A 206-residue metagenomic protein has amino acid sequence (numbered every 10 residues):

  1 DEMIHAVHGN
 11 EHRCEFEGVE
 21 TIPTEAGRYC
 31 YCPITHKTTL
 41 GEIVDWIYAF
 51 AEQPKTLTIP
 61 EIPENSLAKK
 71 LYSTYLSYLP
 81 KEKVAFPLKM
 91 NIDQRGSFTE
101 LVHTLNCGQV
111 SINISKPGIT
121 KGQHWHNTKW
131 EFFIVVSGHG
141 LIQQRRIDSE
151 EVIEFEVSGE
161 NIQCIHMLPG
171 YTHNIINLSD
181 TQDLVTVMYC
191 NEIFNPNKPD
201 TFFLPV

Functional and structural regions predicted by a protein language model:
D1-L88: Mid/C-terminal beta-alpha module of Rossmann-like enzyme folds, strongest in SDR-family dehydrogenases/epimerases
Y29, I112, F132, E154 (+1 more regions): Conserved hydrophobic/aromatic beta-strand scaffold that supports enzyme active sites
Y29-C30, T128-R146: Glycine- and acidic-residue-biased ligand/ion/polar-headgroup-sensing regions
V84-Q123: A short glycine-rich, His/Asp/Glu-containing loop-to-beta-strand
F98, G122-H124, I142-Q144, C164-M167 (+1 more regions): Short beta-strand His + acidic residue motifs that chelate non-heme Fe in jelly-roll/DSBH and cupin folds
C107, I119-F132, G159-N161: A short beta-loop-beta micro-motif enriched in histidine and acidic residues
R146-G170: Short acidic-glycine-tyrosine-enriched beta hairpin
S149-E151, L178-V206: Double-stranded beta-helix
